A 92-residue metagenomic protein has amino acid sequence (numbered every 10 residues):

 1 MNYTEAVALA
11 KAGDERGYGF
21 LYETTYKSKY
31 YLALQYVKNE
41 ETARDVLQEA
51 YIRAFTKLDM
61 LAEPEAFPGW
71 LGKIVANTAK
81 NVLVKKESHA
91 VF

Functional and structural regions predicted by a protein language model:
M1-E5: Intrinsic, short, N-terminal disordered tails of RNA polymerase sigma-factor systems
V7-Y31: A short, charge-rich alpha-helical start-of-domain segment used by transcription regulators
E15, E40, R44, L58-P64 (+2 more regions): A short, glycine- and basic residue-enriched loop/turn that sits immediately adjacent to a domain's principal
Y31, D45-I52, T56, E65-N77: Structural recognition of an alpha-helix C-terminal capping motif at a helix-to-coil junction
D59-E63, A76-F92: Arg/Lys-rich amphipathic alpha helix in sigma70-family domain 2
